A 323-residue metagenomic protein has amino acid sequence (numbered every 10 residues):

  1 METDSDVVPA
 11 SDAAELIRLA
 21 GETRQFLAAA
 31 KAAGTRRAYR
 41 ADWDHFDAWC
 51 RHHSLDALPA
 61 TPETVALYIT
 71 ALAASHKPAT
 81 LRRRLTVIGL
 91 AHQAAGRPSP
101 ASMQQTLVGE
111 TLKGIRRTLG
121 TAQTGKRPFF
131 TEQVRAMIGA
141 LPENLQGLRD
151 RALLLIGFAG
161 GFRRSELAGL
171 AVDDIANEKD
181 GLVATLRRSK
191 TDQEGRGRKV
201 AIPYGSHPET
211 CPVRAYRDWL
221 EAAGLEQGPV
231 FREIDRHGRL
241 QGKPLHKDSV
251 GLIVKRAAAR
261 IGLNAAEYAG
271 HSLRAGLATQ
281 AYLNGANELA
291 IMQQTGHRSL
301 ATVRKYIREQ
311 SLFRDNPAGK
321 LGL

Functional and structural regions predicted by a protein language model:
M1-L323: Extended, non-catalytic subsegments within catalytic or DNA/protein-binding/adaptor domains
